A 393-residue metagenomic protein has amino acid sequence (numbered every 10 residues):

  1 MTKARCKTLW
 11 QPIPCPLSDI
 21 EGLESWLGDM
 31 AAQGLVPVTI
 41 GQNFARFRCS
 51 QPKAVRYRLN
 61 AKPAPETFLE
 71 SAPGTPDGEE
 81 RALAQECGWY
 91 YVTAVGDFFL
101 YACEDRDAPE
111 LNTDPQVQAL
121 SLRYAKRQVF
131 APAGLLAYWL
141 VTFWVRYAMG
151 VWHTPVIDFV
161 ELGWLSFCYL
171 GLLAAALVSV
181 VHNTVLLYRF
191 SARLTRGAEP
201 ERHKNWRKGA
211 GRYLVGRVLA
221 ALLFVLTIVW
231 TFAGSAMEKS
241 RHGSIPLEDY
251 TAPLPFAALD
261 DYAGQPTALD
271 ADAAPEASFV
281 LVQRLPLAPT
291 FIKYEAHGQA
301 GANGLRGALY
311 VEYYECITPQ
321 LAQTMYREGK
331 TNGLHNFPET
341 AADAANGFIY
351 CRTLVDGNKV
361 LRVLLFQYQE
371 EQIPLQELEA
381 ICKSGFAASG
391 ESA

Functional and structural regions predicted by a protein language model:
M1-P63: N-terminal extramembrane/targeting module of integral membrane proteins
A102-F143, S166: Cytosolic-side membrane-insertion boundary helix
V129-A148, L173-A176, A221-V229: Canonical alpha-helical transmembrane segments of integral membrane proteins
T142, I157-T195: Membrane-embedded alpha-helical segments of integral membrane proteins
W144-D158: Juxtamembrane "helix-exit" motif on the non-cytosolic side of transmembrane helices
H203-K239: Internal/C-terminal transmembrane anchor helices
L247-Y350, D356: Short, solvent-exposed recognition patches
N336-A393: A short, solvent-exposed beta-edge/loop patch
